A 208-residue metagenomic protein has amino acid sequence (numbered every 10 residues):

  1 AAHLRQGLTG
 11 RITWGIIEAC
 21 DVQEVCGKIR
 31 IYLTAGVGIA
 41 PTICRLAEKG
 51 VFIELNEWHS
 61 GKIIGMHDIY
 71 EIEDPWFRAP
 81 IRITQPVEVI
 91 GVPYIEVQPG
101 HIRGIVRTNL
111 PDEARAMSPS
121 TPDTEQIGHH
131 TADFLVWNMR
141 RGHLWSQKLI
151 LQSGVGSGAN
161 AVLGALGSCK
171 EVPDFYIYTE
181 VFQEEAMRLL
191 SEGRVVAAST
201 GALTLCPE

Functional and structural regions predicted by a protein language model:
A1-E208: Conserved alpha/beta enzyme-core scaffold
